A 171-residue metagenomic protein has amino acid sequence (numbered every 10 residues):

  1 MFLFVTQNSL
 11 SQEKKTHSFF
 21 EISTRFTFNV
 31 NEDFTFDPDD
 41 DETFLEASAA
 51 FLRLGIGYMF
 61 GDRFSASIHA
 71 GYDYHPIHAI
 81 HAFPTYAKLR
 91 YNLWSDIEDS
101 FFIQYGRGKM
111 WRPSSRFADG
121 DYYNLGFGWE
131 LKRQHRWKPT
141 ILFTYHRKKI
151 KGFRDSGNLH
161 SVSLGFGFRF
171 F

Functional and structural regions predicted by a protein language model:
M1-H17, F171: Cleavable N-terminal export/targeting peptides
T16-F20, E46-A50, H81-T85, D99 (+3 more regions): Residues that define the transmembrane beta-barrel architecture of outer-membrane proteins
F20-T24, L54, I68-A70, A87-L89 (+4 more regions): Membrane-embedded beta-strand positions of outer-membrane beta-barrel proteins
R25-T27, L131, G157-F171: Outer-membrane beta-barrel "beta-signal"
T27-T35, G71-H78, R107-S114, H146-G152: Sequence/structural signature of outer-membrane beta-barrel proteins
D37-D96: Glycine- and aromatic-enriched membrane insertion/assembly motifs of diderm outer-membrane and organelle channel
G57-M59, R90-W94, G128-K132, G167-F171: Structural signature of outer-membrane beta-barrel channels/translocons
R63-A66, D96-F101, R133-I141: Repeated loop/turn-to-beta-strand initiation elements of outer-membrane beta-barrel proteins
